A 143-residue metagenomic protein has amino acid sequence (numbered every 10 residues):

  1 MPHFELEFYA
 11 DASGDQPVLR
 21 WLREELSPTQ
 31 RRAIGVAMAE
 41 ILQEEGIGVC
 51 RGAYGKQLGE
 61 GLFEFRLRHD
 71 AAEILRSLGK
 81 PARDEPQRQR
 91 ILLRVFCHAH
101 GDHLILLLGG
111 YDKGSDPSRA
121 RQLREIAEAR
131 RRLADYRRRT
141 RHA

Functional and structural regions predicted by a protein language model:
M1-I91, D112-A143: Basic, Lys/Arg-enriched alpha-helical interface segments
L93-H98: Short, surface-exposed beta-strand/loop micro-motifs that present aromatic residues
A99-L107: Active-site beta-strand-loop-beta-strand hairpin of nuclease catalytic cores that positions key catalytic residues
